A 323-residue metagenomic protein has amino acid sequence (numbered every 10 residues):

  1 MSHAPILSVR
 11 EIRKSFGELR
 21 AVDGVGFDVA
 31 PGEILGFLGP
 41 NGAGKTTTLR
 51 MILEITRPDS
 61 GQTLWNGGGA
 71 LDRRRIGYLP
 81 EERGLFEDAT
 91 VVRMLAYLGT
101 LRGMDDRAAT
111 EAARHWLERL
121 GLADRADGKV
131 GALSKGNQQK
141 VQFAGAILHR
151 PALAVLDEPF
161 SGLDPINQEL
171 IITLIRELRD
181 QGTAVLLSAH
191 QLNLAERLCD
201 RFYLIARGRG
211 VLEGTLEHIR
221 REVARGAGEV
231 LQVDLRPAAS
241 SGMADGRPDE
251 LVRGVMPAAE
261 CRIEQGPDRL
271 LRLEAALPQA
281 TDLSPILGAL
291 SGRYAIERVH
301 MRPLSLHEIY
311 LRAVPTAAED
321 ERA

Functional and structural regions predicted by a protein language model:
G61-R74: Conserved ABC transporter NBD signature motif
A96, T100, A108-R125: Conserved ABC ATPase "signature" region
K129-L133: Conserved ABC ATPase signature
F143: Hydrophobic anchor residue at the start of the ABC signature
A154-E158: Catalytic Walker B motif of ABC-type/P-loop ATPase nucleotide-binding domains
R176-A276: ABC transporter nucleotide-binding domain
